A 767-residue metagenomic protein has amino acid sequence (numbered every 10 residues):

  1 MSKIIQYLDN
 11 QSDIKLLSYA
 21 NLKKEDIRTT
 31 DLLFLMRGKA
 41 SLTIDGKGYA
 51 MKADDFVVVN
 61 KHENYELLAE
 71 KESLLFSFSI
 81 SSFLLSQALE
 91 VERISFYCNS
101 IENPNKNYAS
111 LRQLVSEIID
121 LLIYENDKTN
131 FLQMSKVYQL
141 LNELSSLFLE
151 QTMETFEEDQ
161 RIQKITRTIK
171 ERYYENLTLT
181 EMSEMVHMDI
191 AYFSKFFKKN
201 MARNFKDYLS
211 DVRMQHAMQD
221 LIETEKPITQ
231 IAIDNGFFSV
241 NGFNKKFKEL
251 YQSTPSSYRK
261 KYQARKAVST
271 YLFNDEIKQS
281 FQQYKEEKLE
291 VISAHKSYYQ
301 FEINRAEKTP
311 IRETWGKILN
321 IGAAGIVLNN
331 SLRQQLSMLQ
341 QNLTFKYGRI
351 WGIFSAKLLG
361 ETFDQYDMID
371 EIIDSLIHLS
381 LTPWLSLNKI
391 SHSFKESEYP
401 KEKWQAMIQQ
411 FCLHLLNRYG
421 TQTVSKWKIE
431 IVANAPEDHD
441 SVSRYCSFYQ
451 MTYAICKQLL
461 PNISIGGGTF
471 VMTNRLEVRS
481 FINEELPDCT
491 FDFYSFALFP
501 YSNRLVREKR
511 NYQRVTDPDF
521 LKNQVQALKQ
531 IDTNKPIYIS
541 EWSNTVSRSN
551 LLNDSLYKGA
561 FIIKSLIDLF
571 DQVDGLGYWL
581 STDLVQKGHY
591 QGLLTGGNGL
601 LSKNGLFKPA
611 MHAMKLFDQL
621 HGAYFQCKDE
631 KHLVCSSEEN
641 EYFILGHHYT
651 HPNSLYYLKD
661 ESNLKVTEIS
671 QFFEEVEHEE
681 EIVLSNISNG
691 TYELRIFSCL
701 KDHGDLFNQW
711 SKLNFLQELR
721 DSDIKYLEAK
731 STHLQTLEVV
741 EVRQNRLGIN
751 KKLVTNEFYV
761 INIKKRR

Functional and structural regions predicted by a protein language model:
M1-Y49, G242: Generic protein-terminus/edge-of-domain signal
S2-Q11, V58, E63-D127, L141-L149: A hydrophobic/aromatic-rich effector-binding and dimerization subdomain of bacterial HTH-type transcriptional regulators
G46-N60: Short acidic-glycine-tyrosine-enriched beta hairpin
S146-T152, T168-K170, E175-M214, A232-S256: Basic/polar phosphate-binding segments, predominantly the helix-turn-helix DNA-binding elements of transcriptional
G242, S257-K428, S443-G468, T533 (+2 more regions): Non-catalytic accessory regions flanking glycosidase/transglycosidase catalytic cores in CAZymes
G322-Q334, F354-D367, S391-K395, Y399-E402 (+7 more regions): Acidic-and-aromatic substrate-binding clefts and catalytic sites of carbohydrate-active enzymes
V442-L576, L593: Noncatalytic carbohydrate-binding groove/subsite architecture in carbohydrate-active enzymes
T545-E630, S636-S637: C-terminal active-site-proximal or functional interface alpha/beta core segments in diverse enzymes
